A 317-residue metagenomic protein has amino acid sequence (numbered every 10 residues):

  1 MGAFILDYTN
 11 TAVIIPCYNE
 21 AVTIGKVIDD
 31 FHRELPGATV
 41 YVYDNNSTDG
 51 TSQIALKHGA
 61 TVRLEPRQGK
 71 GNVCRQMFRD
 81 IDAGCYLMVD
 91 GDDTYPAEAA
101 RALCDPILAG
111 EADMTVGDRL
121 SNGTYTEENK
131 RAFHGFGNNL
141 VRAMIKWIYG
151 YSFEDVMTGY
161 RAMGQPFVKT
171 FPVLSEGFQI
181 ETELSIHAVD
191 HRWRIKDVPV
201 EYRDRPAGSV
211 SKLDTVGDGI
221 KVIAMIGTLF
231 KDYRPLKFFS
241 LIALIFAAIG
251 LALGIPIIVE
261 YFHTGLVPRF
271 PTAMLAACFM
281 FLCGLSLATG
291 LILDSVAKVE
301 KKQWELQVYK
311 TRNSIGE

Functional and structural regions predicted by a protein language model:
G2-Y8, S175-E317: Hydrophobic helical membrane-anchoring modules
N10-A12, T39, E183: Cell-envelope/extracellular polymer assembly enzymes that use nucleotide-activated donors
N19-R33: Short, well-formed alpha-helical segments that are part of the catalytic scaffolds of diverse glycosyltransferases
E20-T23, S47, K70, P96: Donor nucleotide-sugar binding loop of glycosyltransferases
D44-S52: A conserved acidic beta->alpha catalytic loop
P66-D80, C85, A97-F178, D204-I220 (+1 more regions): Acceptor/aglycone-binding surface of glycosyltransferases and processive sugar-polymer synthases
